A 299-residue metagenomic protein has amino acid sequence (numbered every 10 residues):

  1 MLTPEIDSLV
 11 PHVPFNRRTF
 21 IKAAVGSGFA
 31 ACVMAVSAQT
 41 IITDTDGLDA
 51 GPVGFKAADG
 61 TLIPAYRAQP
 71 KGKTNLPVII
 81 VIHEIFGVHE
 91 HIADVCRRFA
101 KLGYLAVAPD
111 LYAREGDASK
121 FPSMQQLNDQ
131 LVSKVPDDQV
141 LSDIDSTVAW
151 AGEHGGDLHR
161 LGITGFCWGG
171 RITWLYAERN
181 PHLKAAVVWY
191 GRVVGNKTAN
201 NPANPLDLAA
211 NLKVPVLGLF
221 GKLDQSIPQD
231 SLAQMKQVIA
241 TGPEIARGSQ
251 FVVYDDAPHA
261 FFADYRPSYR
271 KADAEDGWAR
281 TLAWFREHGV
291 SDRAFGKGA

Functional and structural regions predicted by a protein language model:
M1-F15: N-terminal secretory signal peptides
F15-F29: N-terminal export leaders
Q39-K71: N-terminal cap/lid segment of alpha/beta-hydrolase-fold proteins
N75-E84: Short beta-strand element of the alpha/beta-hydrolase
P122-T164: Gly/Ser-rich "nucleophile elbow"/oxyanion-hole loop immediately N-terminal to the catalytic nucleophile in hydrolases
S146-L208: Primarily recognizes the serine-hydrolase "nucleophile elbow" in alpha/beta-hydrolase and SGNH/GDSL folds
L212, G218-F220: Short beta-strand/loop motif that positions the catalytic acidic residue of the alpha/beta-hydrolase fold
I245-A299: C-terminal catalytic histidine-bearing segment of alpha/beta-hydrolase fold enzymes
